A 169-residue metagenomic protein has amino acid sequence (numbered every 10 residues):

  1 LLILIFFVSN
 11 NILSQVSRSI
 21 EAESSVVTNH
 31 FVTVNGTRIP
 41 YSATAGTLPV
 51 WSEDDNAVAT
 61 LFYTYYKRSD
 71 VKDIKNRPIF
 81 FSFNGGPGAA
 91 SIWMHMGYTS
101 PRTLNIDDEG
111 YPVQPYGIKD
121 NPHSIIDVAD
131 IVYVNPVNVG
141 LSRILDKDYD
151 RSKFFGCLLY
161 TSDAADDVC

Functional and structural regions predicted by a protein language model:
L1-L2, I12: Cleavable N-terminal signal peptides
Q15-I79, G97: Catalytic-loop region of hydrolases
V34-N35, V134, A165-D166: Single, functionally critical "micro-switch" positions that shape active/binding sites and transmembrane helices
D55-F155: N-terminal cap/lid subdomain of alpha/beta-hydrolase-fold enzymes
Y160-C169: Single conserved hydrophobic/aromatic residue that forms the stacking wall/gate of nucleotide- or nucleobase-binding
